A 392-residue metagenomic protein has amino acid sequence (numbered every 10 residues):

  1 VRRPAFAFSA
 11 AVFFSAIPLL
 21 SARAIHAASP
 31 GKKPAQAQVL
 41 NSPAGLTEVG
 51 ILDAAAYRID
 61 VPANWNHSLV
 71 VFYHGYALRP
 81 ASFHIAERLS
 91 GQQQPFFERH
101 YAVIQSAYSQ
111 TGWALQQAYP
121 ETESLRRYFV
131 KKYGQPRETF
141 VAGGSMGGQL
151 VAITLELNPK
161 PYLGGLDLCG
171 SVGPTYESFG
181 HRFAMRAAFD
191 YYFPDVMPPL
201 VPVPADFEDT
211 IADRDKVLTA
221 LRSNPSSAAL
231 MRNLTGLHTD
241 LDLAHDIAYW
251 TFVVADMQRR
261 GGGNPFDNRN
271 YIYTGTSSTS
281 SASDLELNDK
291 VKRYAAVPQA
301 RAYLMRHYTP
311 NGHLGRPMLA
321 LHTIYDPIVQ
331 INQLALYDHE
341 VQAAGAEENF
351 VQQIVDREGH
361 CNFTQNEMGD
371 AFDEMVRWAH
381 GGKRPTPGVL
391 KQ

Functional and structural regions predicted by a protein language model:
G31-N64: N-terminal cap/lid segment of alpha/beta-hydrolase-fold proteins
A37, S171-N311: Accessory cap/linker subdomain of secreted extracellular hydrolases
H67-G75: Short beta-strand element of the alpha/beta-hydrolase
A114-Y133: Alpha/beta-hydrolase active-site loop
E138-Y191: Primarily recognizes the serine-hydrolase "nucleophile elbow" in alpha/beta-hydrolase and SGNH/GDSL folds
A320-H322: Short beta-strand/loop motif that positions the catalytic acidic residue of the alpha/beta-hydrolase fold
I328-Q333: Conserved alpha/beta-hydrolase "acid-adjacent" motif
F350-F363: Histidine-bearing beta->alpha loop at or near hydrolase active sites
